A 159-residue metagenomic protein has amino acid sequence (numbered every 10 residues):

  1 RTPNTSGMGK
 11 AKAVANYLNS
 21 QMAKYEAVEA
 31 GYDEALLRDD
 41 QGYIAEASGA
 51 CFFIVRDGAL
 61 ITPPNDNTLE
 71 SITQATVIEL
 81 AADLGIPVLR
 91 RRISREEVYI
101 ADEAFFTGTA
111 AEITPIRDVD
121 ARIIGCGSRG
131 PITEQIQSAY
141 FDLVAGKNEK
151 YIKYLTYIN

Functional and structural regions predicted by a protein language model:
R1-N159: Helix-start/capping segments and mature chain N-termini
